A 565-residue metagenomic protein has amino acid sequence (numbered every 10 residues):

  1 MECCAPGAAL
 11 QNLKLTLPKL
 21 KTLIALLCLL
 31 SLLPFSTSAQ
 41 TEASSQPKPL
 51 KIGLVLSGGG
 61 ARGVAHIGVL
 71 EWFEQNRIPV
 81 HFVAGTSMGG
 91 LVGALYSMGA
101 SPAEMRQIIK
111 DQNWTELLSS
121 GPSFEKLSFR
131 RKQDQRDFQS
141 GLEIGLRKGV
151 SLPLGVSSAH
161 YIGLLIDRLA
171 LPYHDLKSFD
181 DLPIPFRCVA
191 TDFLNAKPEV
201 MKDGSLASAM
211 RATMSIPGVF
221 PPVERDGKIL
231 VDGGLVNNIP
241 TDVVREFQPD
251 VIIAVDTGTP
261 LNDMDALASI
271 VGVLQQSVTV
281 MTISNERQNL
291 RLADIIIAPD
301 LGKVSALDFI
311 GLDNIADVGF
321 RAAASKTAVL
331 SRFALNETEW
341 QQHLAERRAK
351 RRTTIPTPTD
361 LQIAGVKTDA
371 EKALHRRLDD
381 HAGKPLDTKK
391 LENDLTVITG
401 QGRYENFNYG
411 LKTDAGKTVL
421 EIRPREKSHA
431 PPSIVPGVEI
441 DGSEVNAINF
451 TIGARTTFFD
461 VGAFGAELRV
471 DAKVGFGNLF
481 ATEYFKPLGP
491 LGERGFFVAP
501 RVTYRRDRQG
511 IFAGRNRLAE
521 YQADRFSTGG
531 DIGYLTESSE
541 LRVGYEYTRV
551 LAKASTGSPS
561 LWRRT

Functional and structural regions predicted by a protein language model:
E2-C4, T37-T86, A94-T396, G400-F407 (+2 more regions): Patatin-like phospholipase
C4-I24: Bacterial N-terminal signal peptides that target proteins for export
G7-A8, L32, V502: Extracellular/secretory pathway and lumenal proteins
I24-P34: Bacterial N-terminal signal peptides
K389, D394, N406-T565: Gram-negative/organellar outer-membrane beta-barrel architecture
